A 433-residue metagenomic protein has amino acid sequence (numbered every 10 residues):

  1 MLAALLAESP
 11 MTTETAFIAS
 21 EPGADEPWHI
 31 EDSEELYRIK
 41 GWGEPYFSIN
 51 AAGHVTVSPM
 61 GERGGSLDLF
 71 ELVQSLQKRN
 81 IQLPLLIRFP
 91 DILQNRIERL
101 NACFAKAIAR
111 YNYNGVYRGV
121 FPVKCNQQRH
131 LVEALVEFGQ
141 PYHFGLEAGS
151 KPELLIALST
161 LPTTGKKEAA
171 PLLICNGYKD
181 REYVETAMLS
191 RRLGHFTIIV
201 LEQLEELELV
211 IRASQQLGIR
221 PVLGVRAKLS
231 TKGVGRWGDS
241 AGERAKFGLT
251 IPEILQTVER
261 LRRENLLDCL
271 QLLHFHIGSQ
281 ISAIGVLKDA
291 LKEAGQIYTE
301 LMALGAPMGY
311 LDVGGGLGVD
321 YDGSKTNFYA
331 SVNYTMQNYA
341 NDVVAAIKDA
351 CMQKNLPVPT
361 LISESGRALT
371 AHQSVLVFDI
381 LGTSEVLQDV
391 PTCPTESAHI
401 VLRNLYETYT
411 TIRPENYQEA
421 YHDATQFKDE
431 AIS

Functional and structural regions predicted by a protein language model:
L2-S75: N-terminal glycine-rich, Lys/His-bearing helix-loop that initiates the first secondary-structure elements of many
E44, I49-Q127: Low-complexity, highly charged intrinsically disordered N-terminal segments that act as targeting/localization
N50-A52, M60, E202, K228 (+2 more regions): Structured loops at beta-to-helix junctions and adjacent beta-edge loops in soluble globular domains
L72-L76, A227-L229, G315: Short loop/turn segments at strand-loop or loop-helix junctions that form parts of catalytic or ligand-binding pockets
Q82, L270, S279-S433: C-terminal active-site-proximal or functional interface alpha/beta core segments in diverse enzymes
D91-R99, Q256, E293, D342: A non-catalytic, amphipathic alpha-helix used as a structural packing/dimerization or gating element in enzyme scaffolds
N112-Y310, V319, Y334-N338, A346: Active-site-proximal beta-alpha core segment in soluble small-molecule metabolic enzymes
